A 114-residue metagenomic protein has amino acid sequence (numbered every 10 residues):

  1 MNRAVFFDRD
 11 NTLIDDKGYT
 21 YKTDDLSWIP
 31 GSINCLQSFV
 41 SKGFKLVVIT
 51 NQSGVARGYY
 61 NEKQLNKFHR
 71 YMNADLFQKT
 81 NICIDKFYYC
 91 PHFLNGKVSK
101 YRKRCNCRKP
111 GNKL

Functional and structural regions predicted by a protein language model:
M1-V47: Active-site neighborhood of HAD-like aspartate-dependent phosphohydrolases
T12-D16, N51-S53, L94-K97: A short alpha-helix capping/helix-coil boundary motif
Y19-S27, N61-K63, Y101-C105: Short glycine-enriched, charge-decorated loop/helix-capping segments at active-site entrances that position
L26-P30, N66, K109: Short, conserved loop/turn and helix-capping segments at secondary-structure boundaries that abut family-defining
P30-I33, Y71-D75, P110-L114: Glycine-rich loops and low-complexity Gly/Arg-rich segments that provide flexible linkers or classic glycine-based
S32, L36-M72, C83-F93: Substrate-recognition element of Asp-dependent hydrolases with the DxDx(T/V) motif
F77-I82: Short helix-capping segments at alpha-helix termini
I84-Y88, N95-L114: Internal catalytic-core helix/loop-beta-alpha segment that presents or stabilizes conserved functional determinants
